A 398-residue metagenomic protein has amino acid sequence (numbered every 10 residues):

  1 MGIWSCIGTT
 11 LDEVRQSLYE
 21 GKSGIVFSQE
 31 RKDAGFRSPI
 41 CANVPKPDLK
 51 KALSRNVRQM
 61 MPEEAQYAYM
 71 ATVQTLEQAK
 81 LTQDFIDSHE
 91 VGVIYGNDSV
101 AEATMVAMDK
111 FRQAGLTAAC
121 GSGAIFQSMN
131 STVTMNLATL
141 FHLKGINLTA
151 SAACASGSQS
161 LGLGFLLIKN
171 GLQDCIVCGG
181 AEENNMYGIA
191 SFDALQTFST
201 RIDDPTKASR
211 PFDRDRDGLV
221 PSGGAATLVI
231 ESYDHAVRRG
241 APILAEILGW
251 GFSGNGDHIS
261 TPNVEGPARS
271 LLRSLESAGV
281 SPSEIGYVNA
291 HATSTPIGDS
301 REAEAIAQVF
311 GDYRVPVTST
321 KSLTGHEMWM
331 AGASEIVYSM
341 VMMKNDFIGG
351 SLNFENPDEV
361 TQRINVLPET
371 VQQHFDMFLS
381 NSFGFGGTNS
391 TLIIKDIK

Functional and structural regions predicted by a protein language model:
M1, Y19-F27, D203-A278, Y287: Condensing-enzyme catalytic core mediating Claisen C-C bond formation in acyl metabolism
M1-V57, A79, D234-E246, V337-L352 (+1 more regions): ACP-dependent fatty acid/polyketide chain-elongation machinery
E13, Y19-S151, A181-I189, P282-I297: Conserved beta-ketoacyl condensing-enzyme motif
L18, T72, V93, L137 (+9 more regions): Conserved small-residue
A68-L81, N130-V133, A138-F141, N147-A181 (+3 more regions): Active-site-proximal alpha-helical scaffold in enzymes
T75-H89, A236-I243, L271-Y287, V309-G311: Phosphate/pyrophosphate-binding loops at sites that engage ATP/ADP/AMP, CoA/4′-phosphopantetheine, polyphosphate
A114-G121, G162, L166, E183-R238 (+1 more regions): Glycine-/small-residue-rich "gating" segment that lines the acyl/pantetheine channel and substrate pocket
L172-D217, W250-V264, A290-D299, R314-I364: Acyl-CoA/ACP chain-elongation machinery
